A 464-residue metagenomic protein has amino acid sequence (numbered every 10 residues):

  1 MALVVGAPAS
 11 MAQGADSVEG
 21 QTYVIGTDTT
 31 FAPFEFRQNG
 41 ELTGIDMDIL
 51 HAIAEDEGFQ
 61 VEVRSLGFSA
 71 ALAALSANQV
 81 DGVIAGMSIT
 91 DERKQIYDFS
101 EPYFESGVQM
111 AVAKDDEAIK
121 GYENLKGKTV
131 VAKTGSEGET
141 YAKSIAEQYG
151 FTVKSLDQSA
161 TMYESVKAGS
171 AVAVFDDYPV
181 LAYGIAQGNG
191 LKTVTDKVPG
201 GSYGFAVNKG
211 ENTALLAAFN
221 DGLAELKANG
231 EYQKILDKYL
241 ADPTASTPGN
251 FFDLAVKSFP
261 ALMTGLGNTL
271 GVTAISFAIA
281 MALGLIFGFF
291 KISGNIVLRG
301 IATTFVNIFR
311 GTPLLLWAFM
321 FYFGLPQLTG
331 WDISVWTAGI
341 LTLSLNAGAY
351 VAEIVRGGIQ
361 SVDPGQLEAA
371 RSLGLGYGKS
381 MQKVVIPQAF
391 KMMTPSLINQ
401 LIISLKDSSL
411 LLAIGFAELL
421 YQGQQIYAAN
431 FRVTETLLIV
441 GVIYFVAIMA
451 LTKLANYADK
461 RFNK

Functional and structural regions predicted by a protein language model:
V5-S17: Sec-dependent signal peptide cleavage junction
Q13-A15, E137-K154, K192-K197, L223-K257: Ligand-binding clefts/hinges and TM-proximal coupling segments of bilobed small-molecule sensing domains
G14-M87, S155, N307: Extracytoplasmic small-molecule ligand-binding "clamshell" domains of the periplasmic binding protein/Venus flytrap
T29, F104-V112, A182-D221, D242-T247: Periplasmic-binding protein-like
M47-D56, D115-D116, E123, T129 (+2 more regions): Extended ligand-binding regions for polar small-molecule ligands
F59, A70, S88-I89, E101-T152 (+1 more regions): A conserved helix-loop-strand patch within extracytoplasmic ligand-binding domains of the periplasmic binding
A70-A73, A85-I96, K143-S144, S165-P199: A ligand-binding cleft/hinge motif common to bilobed small-molecule-binding domains
T134, P248-K464: Transmembrane alpha-helices and adjacent helix-loop boundaries
